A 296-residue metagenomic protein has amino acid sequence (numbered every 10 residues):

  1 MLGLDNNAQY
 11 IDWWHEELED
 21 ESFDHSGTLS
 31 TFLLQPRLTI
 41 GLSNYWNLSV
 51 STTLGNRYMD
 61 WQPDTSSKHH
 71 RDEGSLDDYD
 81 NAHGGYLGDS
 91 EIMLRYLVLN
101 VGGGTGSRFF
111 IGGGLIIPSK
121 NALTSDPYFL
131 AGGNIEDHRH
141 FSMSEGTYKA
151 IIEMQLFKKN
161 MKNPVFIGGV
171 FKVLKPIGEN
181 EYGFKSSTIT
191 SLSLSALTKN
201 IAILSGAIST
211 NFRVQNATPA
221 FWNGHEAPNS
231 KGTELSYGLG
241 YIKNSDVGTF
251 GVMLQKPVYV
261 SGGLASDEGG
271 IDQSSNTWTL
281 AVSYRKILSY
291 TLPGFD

Functional and structural regions predicted by a protein language model:
M1-H15, N100-F110, Y290-D296: Outer-membrane beta-barrel biogenesis signature
M1-L2, N44-L48, T105-F109, G146 (+5 more regions): Outer-envelope beta-barrel architecture signal
L4-Y10, V50-L54, I111-I117, I167-V173 (+3 more regions): Transmembrane beta-barrel strands of outer-membrane/channel proteins
N6, I40, T52, Y96-V98 (+5 more regions): Residue-level signature of outer-membrane beta-barrel architecture
N7-L33, G270: Surface-exposed strand-loop-strand hairpins of Gram-negative outer-membrane beta-barrel proteins
W14-E17, L174, E179-D296: Outer membrane beta-barrel transmembrane domains
T28-L34, L76, G84-S90, S107 (+4 more regions): Residues that define the transmembrane beta-barrel architecture of outer-membrane proteins
D60-K185: Outer-membrane pore/translocation modules
